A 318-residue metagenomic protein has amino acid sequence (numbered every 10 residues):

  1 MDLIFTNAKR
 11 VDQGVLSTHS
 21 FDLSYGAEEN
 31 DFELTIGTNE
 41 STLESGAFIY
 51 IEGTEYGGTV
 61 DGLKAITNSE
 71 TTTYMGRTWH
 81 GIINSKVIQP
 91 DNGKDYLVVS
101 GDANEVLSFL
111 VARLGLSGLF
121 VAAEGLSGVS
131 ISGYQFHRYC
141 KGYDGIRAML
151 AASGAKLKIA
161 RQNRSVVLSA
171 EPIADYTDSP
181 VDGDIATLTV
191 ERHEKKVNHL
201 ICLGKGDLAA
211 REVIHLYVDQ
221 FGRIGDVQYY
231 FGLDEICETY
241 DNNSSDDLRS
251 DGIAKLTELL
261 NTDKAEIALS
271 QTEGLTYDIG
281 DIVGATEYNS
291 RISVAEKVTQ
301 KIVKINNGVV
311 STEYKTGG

Functional and structural regions predicted by a protein language model:
M1-A27, G183-V190: Solvent-exposed edge beta-strands and adjacent loop segments that serve as assembly or binding interfaces
S20, Y25, V106-H137: N-terminal export/assembly leaders
D22-T38, E70-G81, C202, N261-Q271 (+2 more regions): Oligomerization/assembly interface segments of phage tail-like spikes and tubes
G37-G118: Surface-exposed cap/loop segments at beta↔alpha junctions
F48-M75, K158, V283-E313: Short beta-strand and beta-hairpin "edge-sheet" elements
K64, N68-T71, T78-I83, A122-V197 (+2 more regions): Short beta-strand-centered interaction patches in the first periplasmic/extracellular domains of large envelope
N84-P90, D178-P180, V310: Short, charged, solvent-exposed linker or helix-capping segments at domain edges/interfaces that act as flexible hinges
A174-G308: Acidic, small/polar-enriched beta strand-loop surface segments
